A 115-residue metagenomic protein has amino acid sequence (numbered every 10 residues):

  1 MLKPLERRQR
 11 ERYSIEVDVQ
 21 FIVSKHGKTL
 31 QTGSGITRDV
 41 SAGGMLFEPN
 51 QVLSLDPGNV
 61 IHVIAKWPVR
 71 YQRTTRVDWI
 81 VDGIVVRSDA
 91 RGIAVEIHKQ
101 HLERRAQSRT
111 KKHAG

Functional and structural regions predicted by a protein language model:
M1-G115: Structured alpha-helical
